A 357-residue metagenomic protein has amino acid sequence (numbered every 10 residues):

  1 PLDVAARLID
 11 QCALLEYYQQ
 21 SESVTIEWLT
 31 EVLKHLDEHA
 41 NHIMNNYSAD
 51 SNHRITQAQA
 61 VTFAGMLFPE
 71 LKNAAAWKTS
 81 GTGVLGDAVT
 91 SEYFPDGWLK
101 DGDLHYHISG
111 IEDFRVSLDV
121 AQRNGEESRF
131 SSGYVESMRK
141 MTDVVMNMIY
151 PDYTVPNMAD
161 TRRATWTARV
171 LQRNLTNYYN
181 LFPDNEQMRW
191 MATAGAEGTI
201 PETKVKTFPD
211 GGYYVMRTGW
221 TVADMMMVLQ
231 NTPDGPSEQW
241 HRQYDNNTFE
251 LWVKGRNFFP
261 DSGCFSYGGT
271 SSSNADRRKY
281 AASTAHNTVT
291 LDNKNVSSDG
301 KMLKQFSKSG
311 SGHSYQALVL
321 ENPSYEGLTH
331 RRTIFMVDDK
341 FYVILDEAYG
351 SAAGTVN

Functional and structural regions predicted by a protein language model:
P1-R139, I149, R331-T333: Aromatic-lined, polymer-binding surfaces characteristic of secreted/periplasmic polysaccharide-degrading enzymes
L2-R7, H53-V61, N185-I200, Q230 (+1 more regions): Short N-terminal helix-initiation segments at or just after the protein's N-terminus
L36-M44, D143-N147, N257, H286-D292: A short, hydrophobic secondary-structure junction motif
F94, W98-F258, S309-G312, V319: Carbohydrate-active enzyme catalytic cores, enriched for enzymes that act on polyanionic acidic polysaccharides
E202-N357: Non-catalytic C-terminal accessory modules of carbohydrate-active enzymes
